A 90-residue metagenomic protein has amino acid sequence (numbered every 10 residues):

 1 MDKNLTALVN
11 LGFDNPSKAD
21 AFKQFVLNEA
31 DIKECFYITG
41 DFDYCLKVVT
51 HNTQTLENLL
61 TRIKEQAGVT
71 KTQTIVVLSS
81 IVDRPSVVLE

Functional and structural regions predicted by a protein language model:
M1-E90: A compositional/biophysical signature of low hydrophobicity enriched in polar/charged and small residues
